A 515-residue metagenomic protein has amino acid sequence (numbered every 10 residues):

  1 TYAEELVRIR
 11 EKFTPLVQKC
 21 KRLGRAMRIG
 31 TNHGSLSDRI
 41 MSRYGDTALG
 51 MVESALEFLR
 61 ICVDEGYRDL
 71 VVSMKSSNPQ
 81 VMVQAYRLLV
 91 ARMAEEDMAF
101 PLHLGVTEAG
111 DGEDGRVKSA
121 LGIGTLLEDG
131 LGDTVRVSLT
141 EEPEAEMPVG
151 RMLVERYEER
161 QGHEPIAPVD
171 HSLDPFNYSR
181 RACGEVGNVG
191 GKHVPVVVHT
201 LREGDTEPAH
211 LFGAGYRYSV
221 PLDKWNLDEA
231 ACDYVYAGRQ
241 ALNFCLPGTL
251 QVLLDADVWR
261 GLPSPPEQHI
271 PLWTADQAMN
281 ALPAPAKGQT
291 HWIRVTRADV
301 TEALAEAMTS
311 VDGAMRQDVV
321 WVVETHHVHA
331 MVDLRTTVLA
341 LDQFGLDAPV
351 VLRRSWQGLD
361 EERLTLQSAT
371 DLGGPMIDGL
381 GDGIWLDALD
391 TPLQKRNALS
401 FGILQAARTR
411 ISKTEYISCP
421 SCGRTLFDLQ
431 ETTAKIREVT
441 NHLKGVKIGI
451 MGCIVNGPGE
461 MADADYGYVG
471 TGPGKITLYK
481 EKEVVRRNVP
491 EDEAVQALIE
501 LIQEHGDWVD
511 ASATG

Functional and structural regions predicted by a protein language model:
T1-E57, G187, H199-M331: Active-site beta->alpha loop and helix N-cap motifs at the rims of alpha/beta catalytic domains
T1-F13, Q18, R39-G190, T290-W292 (+2 more regions): Catalytic alpha/beta core domains of metabolic enzymes, predominantly
G34, S76-V81, E203-G204, L242 (+3 more regions): Short, internal active-site loops enriched in acidic
G213, G248, P473-Y479, V484-D507: Beta-strand/loop-dominated core regions that host nucleotide or nucleotide-derived cofactor-binding catalytic loops
R217-D223, D228, G474, L478 (+1 more regions): Radical SAM enzyme core and accessory elements
I454-E460, A464-V484: Nucleotide-binding motor/catalytic cores of P-loop/tubulin-like NTPases across gene-expression machines
